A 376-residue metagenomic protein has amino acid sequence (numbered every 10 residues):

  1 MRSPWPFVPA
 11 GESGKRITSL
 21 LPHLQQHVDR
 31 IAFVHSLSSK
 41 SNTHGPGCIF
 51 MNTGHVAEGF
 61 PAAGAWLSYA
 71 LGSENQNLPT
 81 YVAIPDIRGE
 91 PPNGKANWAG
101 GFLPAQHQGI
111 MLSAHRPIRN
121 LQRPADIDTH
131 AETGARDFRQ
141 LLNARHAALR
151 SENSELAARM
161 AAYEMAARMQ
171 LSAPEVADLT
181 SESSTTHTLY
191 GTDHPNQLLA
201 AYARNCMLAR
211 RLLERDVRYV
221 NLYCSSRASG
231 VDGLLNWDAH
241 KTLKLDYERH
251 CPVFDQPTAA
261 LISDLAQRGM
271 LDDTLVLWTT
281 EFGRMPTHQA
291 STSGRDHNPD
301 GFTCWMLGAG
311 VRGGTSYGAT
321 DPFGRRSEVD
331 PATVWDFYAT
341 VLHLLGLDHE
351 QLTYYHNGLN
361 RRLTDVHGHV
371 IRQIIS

Functional and structural regions predicted by a protein language model:
M1-S376: Ligand-binding pockets and gating/stacking loops
